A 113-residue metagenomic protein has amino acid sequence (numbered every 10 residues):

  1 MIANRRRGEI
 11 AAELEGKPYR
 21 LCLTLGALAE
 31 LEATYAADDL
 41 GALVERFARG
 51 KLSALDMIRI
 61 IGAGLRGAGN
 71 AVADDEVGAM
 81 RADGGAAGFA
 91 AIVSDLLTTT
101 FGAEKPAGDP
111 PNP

Functional and structural regions predicted by a protein language model:
M1-E13, P18, D38-L55, R66-P113: Charged interaction scaffolds used for protein-protein
L21-L23: Short capping micro-motif at the N-terminus of alpha-helices
L25-A42: Short, surface-exposed, low-complexity cationic segments
I61: Extended acidic/charged loop-beta regions that coordinate divalent cations and stabilize anionic phosphate/carboxylate
